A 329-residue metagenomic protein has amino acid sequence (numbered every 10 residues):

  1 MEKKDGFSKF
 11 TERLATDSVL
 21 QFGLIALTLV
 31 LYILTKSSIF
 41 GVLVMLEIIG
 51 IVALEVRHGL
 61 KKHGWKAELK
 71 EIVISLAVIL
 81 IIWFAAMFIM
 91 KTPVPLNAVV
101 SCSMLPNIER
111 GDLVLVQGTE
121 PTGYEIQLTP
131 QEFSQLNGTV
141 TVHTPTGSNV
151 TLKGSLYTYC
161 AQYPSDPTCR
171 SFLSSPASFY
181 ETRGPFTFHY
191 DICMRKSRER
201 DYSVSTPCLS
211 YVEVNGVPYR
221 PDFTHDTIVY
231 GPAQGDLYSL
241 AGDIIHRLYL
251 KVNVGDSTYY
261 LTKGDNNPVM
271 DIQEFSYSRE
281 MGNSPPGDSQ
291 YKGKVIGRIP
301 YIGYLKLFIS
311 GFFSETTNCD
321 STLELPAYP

Functional and structural regions predicted by a protein language model:
M1-V212, I296-P329: Protein maturation boundaries and topogenic segments
G6-F10, L29, V52-G59, Y230-P329: Acidic/glycine-rich C-terminal interaction modules and beta/coil loop segments that lie outside canonical DNA-binding
I81-A86, C102, V214-V217, D271-S284: Intrinsically disordered, low-complexity boundary segments flanking structured domains
V100-P106, G216-R220, D236-L240, N283: Extracytoplasmic/periplasmic, Sec-exported soluble proteins
E109, F223, D243: Structured loop/turn residues at beta-strand edges in well-structured enzyme cores
G123-P130, V212-L237: Short coil-to-beta transition motif at edge beta-strands of beta-rich domains
